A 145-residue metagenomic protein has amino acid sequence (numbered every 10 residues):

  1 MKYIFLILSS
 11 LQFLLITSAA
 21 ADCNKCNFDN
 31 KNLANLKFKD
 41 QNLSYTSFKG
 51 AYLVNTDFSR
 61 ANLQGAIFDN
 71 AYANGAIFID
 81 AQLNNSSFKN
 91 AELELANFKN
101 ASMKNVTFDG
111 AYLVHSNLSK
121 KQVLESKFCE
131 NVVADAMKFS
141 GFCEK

Functional and structural regions predicted by a protein language model:
M1-I4: Positively charged n-region of N-terminal signal peptides that target proteins for export
L6-L14: Bacterial N-terminal signal peptides
S18-K145: Tandem repeat scaffolds
